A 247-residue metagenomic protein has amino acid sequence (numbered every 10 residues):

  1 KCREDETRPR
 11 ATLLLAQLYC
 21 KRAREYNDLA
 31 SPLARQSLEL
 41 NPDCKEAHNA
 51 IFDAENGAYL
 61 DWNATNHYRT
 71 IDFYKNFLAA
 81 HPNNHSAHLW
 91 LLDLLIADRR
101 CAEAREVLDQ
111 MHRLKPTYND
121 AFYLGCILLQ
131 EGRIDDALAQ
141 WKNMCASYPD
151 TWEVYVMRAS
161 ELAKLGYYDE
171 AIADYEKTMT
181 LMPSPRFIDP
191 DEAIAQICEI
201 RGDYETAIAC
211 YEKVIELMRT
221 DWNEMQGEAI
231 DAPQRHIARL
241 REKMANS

Functional and structural regions predicted by a protein language model:
C2-E4, R35-E39, N76-A79, D109-R113 (+3 more regions): Conserved structural position within tetratricopeptide repeats
R3-E6, P42, P82, K115-P116 (+3 more regions): Short coil turns that delineate tetratricopeptide repeat
P9-R10, K45-E46, H85-S86, Y118-N119 (+3 more regions): Helix-start (N-cap) detector for alpha-helical repeat units in TPR-like alpha-solenoids, especially tetratricopeptide
L14, A50, W90, Y123-L124 (+4 more regions): Canonical tetratricopeptide repeat
Q17, D53, D93, C126 (+3 more regions): Residue-level recognition of tetratricopeptide repeat
A23-R35, A58-N76, D98-Q110, E131-N143 (+2 more regions): Structural signature of tandem alpha-helical TPR/SEL1-like repeats, specifically the intra-repeat loop/turn
R35-E39, F52, Y204-W222: TPR/TPR-like (Sel1-like) alpha-helical repeat modules
K213-S247: Terminal, low-structured helical/coil segments at or just beyond the last alpha-helical repeat
